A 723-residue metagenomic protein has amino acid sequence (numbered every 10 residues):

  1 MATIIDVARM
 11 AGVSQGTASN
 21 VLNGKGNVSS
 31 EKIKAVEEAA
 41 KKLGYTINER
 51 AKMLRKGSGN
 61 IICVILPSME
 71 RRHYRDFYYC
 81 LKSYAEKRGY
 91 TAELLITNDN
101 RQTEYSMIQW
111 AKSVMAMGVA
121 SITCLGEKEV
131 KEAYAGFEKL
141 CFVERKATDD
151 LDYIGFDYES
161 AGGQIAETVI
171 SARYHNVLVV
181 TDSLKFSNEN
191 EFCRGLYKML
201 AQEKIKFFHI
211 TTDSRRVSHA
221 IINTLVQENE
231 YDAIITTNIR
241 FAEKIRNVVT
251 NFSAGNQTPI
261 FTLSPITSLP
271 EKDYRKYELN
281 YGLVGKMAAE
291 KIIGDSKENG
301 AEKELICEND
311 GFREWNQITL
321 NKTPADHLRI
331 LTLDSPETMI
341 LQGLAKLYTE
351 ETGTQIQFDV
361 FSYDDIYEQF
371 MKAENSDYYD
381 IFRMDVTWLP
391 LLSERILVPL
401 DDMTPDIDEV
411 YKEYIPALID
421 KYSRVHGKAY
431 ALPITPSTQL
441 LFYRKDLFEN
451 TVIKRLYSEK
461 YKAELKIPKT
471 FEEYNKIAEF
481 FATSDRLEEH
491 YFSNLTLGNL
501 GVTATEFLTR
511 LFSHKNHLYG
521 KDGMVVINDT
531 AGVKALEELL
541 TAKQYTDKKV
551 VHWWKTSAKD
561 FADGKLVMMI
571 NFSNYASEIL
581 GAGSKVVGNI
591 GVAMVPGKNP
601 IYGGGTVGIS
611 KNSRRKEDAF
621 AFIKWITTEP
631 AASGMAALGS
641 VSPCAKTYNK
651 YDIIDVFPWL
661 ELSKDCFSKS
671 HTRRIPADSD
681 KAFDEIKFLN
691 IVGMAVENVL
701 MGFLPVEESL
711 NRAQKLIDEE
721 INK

Functional and structural regions predicted by a protein language model:
M1-S58: N-terminal helix-turn-helix DNA-binding module of bacterial transcription factors
A2, K41-F77, R88, S113 (+1 more regions): N-terminal helix-turn-helix/winged-helix DNA-binding helices and compositionally similar short basic alpha-helical
Q15, V360, V551, E661-I721: C-terminal capping/gating helix-and-loop segments adjacent to ligand/active sites or protein-protein/ligand interfaces
I122-A161, P259-R275: Flexible loop/hinge segments that line or gate small-molecule binding clefts
E228-A233, R240-F241, R246-L320, P324-A325: Flexible loop/turn connectors
E298, E537, Q544, A582-N649 (+4 more regions): Extracytoplasmic/periplasmic substrate-recognition and gating elements
V386-L440, N589-A593: Hinge/lid segment of periplasmic solute-binding proteins
N475-F481, R510, H514-H552: Glycine-centered hinge/linker elements that transmit conformational signals in sensory and ligand-binding systems
